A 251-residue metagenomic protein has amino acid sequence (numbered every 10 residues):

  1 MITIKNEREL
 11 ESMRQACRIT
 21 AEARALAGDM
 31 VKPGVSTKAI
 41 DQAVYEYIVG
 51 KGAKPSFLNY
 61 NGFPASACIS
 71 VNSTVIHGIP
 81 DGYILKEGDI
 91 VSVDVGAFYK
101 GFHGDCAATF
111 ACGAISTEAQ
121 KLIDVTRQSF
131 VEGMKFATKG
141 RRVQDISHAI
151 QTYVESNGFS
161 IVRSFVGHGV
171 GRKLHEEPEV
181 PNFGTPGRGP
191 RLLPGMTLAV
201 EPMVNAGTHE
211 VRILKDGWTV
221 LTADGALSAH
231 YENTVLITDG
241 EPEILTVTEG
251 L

Functional and structural regions predicted by a protein language model:
M1-L251: Active-site neighborhoods and metal-handling regions in enzymes and metal-associated proteins
